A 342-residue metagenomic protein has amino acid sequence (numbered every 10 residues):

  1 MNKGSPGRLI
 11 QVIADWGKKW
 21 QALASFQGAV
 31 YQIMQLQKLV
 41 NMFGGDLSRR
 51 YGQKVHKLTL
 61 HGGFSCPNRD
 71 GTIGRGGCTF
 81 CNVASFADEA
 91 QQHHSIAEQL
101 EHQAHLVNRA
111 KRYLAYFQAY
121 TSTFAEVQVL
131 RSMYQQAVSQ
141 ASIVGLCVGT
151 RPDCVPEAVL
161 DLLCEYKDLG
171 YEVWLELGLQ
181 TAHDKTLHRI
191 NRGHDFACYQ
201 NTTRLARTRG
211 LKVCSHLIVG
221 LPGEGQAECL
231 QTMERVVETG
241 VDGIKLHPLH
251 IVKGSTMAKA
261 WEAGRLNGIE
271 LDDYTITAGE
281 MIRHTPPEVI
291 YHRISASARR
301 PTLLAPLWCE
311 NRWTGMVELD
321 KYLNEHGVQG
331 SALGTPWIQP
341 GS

Functional and structural regions predicted by a protein language model:
V30-L114: N-terminal [4Fe-4S]-dependent radical SAM core
Y31-G45, Y51-H56, G243, I251-S342: Auxiliary Fe-S-binding modules of radical SAM enzymes
A84-Q99, Q103, V107-V127, S142-V155 (+2 more regions): Core AdoMet radical
A104, L163-D168, T203-R207, I282: Surface-exposed amphipathic alpha-helices with a cationic face
V127-Q135, P156-K167, L187-I190, C229: Distinct, well-ordered alpha-helical segments
Q135-A141, L163-E172, T208: Acidic (Asp/Glu)-rich catalytic clusters
A197-T256, D272-S295: Conserved C-terminal portion of the radical SAM core fold that forms the substrate/S-adenosylmethionine-binding
